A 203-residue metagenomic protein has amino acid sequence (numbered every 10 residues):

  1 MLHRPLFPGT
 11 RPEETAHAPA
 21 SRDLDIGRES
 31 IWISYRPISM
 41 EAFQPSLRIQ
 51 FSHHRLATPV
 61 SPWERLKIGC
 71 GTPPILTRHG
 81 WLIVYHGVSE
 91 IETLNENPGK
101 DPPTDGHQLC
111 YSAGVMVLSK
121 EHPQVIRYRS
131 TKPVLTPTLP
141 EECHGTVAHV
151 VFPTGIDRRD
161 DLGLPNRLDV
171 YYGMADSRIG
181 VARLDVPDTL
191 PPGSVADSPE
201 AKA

Functional and structural regions predicted by a protein language model:
M1-L66, I75-V147, D160-L168, Y172-A203: Beta-rich carbohydrate-recognition and catalytic domains
C70-P73, F152-G155: Beta-propeller and closely related beta-sheet repeat lectin domains
